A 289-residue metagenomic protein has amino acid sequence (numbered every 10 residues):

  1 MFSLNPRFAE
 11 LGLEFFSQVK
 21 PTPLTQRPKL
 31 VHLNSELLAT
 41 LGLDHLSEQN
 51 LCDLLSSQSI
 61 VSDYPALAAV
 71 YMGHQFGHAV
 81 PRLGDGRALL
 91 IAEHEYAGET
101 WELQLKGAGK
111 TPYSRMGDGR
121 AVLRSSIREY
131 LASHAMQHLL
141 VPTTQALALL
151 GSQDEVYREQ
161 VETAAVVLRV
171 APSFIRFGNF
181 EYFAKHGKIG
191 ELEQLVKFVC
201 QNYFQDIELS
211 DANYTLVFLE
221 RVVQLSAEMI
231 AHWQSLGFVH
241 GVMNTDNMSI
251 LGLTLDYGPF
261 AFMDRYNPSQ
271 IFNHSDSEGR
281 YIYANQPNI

Functional and structural regions predicted by a protein language model:
F2-N34, D44-L46, L55: N-terminal accessory/targeting segments that precede structured cores
F8-L13, W101-T111, V196, R265-D276: Active-site-adjacent bridging/hinge elements
V19-K20, Y113-G119, D206-L216, D276-A284: Glycine- and acidic
R27-L30, E36-L51, S56-S210, L251-L253: Conserved ATP-binding subdomain of kinase catalytic cores across diverse folds
W101-E102, T144-A146, F174, T215 (+3 more regions): Beta-sheet entry/capping signal
R120-R124, E162-A165, H186-G190, N213 (+4 more regions): Alpha-helix capping and helix-loop boundary segments enriched in small/acidic/polar residues
E155, V161-A164, S235-H240, N244-I289: Catalytic activation segment of kinase domains across protein kinase-like and atypical kinase folds
V222-W233: Phosphate/ATP-binding catalytic cores across multiple sugar-kinase/actin-like superfamilies, primarily ASKHA
